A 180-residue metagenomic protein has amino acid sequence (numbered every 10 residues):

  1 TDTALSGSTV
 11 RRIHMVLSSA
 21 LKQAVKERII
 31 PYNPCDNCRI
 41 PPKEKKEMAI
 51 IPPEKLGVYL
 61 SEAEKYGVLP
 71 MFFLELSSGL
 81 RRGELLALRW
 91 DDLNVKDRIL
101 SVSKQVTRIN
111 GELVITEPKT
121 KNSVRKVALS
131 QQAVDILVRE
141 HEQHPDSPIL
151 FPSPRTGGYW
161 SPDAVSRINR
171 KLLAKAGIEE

Functional and structural regions predicted by a protein language model:
T1, A24-E27, K45, I109 (+2 more regions): A short secondary-structure junction motif
T3-G7, V58-V68, S78, V127 (+2 more regions): Short, basic (Lys/Arg/His-rich) helix/loop patches that form interaction surfaces in the mid-to-C-terminal regions
A4-M15, K26, I30-W90, V95-K96 (+2 more regions): Basic, Lys/Arg- and aromatic-enriched nucleic-acid-binding interface segment
S6, E44, M48-A49, P118 (+4 more regions): Alpha-helix initiation/capping motif
L17-L21, L85, N169-R170: Short, basic/aromatic-rich helical patch in the C-terminal catalytic core of site-specific tyrosine
L17-V25, L137-E140: Hydrophobic recognition helices of helix-based DNA-binding modules
E54, V58-E62, Y66-G67, K96-P154: Basic, alpha-helical nucleic-acid-contacting "clamp/cap" segments
R81, I109-N110, G158: Flexible loop/turn segments at secondary-structure boundaries
